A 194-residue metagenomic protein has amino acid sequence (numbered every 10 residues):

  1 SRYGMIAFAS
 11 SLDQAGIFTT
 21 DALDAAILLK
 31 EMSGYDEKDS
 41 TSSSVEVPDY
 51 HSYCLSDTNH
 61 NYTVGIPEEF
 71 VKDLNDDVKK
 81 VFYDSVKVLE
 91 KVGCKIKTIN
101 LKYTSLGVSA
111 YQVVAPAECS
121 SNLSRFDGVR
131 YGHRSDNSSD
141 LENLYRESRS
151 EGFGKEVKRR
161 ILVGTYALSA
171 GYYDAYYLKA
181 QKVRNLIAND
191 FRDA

Functional and structural regions predicted by a protein language model:
S1-V81, S85, N143-L144: A short helix-breaking turn/cap at a secondary-structure junction
S10-D13, S109, A175-L178: Positions in alpha-helical segments
Q14, D73-L74, S105-G107, S169-A170: Flexible loop/turn segments at secondary-structure boundaries
I17-L23, I27-K38, K87-K95, P116 (+4 more regions): Generic secondary-structure signature for well-ordered alpha-helical cores
F18, A22, N75-F82, Q112 (+4 more regions): Generic structural signal for well-ordered, non-membrane alpha-helical segments in soluble metabolic enzymes
D39-V47, N61-T63, P67-E68, I99-Q112 (+3 more regions): Flexible, acidic loop-helix segments that line cofactor/substrate-binding pockets
Y50-Y53, L74-N100, Y131-H133, R146-S148 (+1 more regions): Acyltransferase
L55-G65, A117-A188: Short helix-loop capping/hinge segments that flank enzyme active sites or metal/cofactor-binding pockets
